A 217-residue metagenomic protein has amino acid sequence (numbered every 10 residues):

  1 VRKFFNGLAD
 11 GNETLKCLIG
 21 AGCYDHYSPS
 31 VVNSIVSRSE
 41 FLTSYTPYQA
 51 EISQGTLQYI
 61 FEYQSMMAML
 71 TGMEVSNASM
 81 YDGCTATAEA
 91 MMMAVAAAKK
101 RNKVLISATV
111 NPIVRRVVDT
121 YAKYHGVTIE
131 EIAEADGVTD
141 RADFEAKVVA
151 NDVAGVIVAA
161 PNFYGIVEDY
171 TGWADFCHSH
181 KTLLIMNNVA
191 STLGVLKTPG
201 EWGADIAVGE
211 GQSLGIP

Functional and structural regions predicted by a protein language model:
V1-E62: N-terminal entrance/gating region of PLP-dependent enzymes' catalytic architecture
K16, Y48-I52, Q58, M69-A88: Short loop-beta-helix segment that forms the pyridoxal 5′-phosphate
C23, V75, E168: Short, flexible micro-motifs
E40, A68-T71, V114: Membrane-embedded alpha-helical core segments of multi-pass
L57-M69, K197-D205: Acidic-glycine-rich active-site phosphate/pyrophosphate-binding loop
S65-A68, G72, M91-V95: Generic structural signal for well-ordered alpha-helical scaffold segments
T85-P217: Conserved PLP-enzyme active-site core in the AAT-like
